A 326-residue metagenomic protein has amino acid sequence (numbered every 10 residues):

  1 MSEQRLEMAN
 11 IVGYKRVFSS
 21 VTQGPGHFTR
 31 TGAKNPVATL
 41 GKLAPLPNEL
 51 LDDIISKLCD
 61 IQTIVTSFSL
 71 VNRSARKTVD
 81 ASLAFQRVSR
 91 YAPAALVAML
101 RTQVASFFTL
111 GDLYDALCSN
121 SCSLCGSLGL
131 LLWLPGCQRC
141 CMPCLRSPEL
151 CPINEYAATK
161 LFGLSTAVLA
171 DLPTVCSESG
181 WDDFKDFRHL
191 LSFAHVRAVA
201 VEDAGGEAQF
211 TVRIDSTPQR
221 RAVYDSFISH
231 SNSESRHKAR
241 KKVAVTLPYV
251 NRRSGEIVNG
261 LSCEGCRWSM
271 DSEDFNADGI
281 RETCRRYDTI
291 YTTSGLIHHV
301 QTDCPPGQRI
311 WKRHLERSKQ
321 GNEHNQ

Functional and structural regions predicted by a protein language model:
M1-V37, A95-L110, Y114, C118 (+1 more regions): Cys/His-rich zinc-coordinating modules
G32-T78: N-terminal Skp1-binding subsegment of the F-box domain
P47, L130, C140-L145, N154: Zinc-coordinating Cys/His ligand positions in small cysteine/histidine-rich zinc-finger domains
C59, T63, R73, D80 (+6 more regions): Short amphipathic alpha-helices and their capping/turn residues within compact interaction modules
F68-R76, V88-A98, C140-C141, K160-L161: Short amphipathic alpha-helical segments embedded in low-complexity Lys/Glu-rich regions
L117-L130: Small Cys/His zinc-coordinating "RING-like" fingers
L124-S127, P135, P143, E264-G265: Short, cysteine/histidine-rich loop/knuckle motifs that typically chelate Zn2+
L128-P135, E273-G279: Canonical RING-type zinc finger of E3 ubiquitin-protein ligases
